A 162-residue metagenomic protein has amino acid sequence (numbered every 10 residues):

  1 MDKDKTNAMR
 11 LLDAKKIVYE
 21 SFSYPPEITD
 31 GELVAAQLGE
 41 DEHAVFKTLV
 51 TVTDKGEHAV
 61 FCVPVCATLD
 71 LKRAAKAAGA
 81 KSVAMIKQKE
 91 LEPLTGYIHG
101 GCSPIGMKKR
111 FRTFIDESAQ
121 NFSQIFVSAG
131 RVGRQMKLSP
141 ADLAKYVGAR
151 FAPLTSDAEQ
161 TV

Functional and structural regions predicted by a protein language model:
M1-V162: Extended, low-hydrophobicity, polar/charged segments
